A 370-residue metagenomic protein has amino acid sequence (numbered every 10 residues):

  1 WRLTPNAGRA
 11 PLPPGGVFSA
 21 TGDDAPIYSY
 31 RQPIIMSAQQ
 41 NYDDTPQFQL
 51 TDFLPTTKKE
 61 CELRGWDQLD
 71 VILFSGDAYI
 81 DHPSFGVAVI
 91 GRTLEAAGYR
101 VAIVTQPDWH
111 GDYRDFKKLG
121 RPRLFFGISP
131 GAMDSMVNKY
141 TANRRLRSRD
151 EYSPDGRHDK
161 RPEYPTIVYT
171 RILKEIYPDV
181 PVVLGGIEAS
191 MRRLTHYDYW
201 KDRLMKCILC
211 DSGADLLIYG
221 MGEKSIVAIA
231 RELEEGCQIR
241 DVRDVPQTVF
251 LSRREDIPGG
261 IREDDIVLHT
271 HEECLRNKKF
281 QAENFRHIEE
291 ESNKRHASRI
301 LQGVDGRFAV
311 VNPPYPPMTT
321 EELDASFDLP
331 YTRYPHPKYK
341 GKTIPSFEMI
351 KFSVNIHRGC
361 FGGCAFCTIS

Functional and structural regions predicted by a protein language model:
N6, D23-D24: Acidic/polar hotspots within intrinsically disordered regions
F18, Y28-Y30: Aromatic (phenylalanine/tyrosine) cluster motif
M36-Q47, R144: Helix-enriched interaction subdomains in cytosolic or periplasmic regions, typified by TIR/SEFIR signaling/NADase cores
Y42-Q68, A78, K279-S353: N-terminal [4Fe-4S]-dependent radical SAM core
A78, G86, T105-D305, A309-N312: Glycine-rich beta-alpha loop elements in corrinoid/cobalamin-binding modules across cobalamin-dependent enzymes
V89-V101: Short helix-loop-beta junction
S346-S370: Canonical Radical SAM [4Fe-4S] cluster-binding loop centered on the CxxxCxxC motif and its immediate flanking residues
